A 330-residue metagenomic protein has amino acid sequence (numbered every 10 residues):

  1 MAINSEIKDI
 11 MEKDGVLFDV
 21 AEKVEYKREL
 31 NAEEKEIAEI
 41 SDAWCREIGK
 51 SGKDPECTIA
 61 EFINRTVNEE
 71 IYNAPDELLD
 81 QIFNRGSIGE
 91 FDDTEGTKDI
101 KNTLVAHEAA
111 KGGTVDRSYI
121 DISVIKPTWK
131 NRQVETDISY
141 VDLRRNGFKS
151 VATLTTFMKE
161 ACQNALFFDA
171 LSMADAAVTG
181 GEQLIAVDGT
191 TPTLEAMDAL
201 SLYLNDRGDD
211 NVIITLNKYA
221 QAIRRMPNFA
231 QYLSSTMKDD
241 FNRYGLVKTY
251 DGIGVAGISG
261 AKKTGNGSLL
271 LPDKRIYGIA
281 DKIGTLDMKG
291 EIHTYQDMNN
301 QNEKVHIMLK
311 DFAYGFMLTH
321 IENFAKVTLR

Functional and structural regions predicted by a protein language model:
M1-P55: N-terminal alpha-helical "arm" segments
A2, R28, A32-K35, K50 (+6 more regions): Alpha-helix boundary/N-cap detector
E6, I40-A43, F62, A199 (+1 more regions): Charge-rich, solvent-exposed alpha-helical interaction surfaces
A32-E39, P127-R132, F168: Short, compositionally biased low-complexity segments
E34-A38, D42-I48, F229-R330: Sequence/fold signature of self-assembling virion shell proteins
G52-R132: Assembly/oligomerization interface modules of large self-assembling protein complexes
N131-R207: Alpha-helical scaffold segments that mediate packing/assembly in large oligomeric complexes
A176-K248: Extended, solvent-exposed, turn-rich assembly/linker loops in the middle of proteins
